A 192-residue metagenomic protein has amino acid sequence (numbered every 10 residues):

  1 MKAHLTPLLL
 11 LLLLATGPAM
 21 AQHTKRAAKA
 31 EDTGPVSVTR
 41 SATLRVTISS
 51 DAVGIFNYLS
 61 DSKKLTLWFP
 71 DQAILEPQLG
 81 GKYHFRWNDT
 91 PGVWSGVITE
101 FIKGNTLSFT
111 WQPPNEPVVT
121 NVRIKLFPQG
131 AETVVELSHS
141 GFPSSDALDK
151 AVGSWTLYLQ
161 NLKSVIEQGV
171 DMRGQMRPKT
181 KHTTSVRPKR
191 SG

Functional and structural regions predicted by a protein language model:
M1-P7, Q22: Positively charged n-region of N-terminal signal peptides that target proteins for export
P7-G17: Bacterial N-terminal signal peptides
M20-I74, G192: Hydrophobic ligand-binding cavity/cleft-lining segments
A21-R26, S140-S191: A conserved amphipathic terminal alpha-helix motif
T43, K63-S95, G104-T106, G174-T184: Short beta-edge strand/loop motif at the mouth of beta-sheet-based domains
I55, L65, Y83, I98 (+4 more regions): Hydrophobic pocket/interface hotspot
S60-K64, K103, Q160-E167: Sec-exported extracytoplasmic/periplasmic mature domains
I74-L75, P91-P143: Hydrophobic-ligand binding "helix-grip"
